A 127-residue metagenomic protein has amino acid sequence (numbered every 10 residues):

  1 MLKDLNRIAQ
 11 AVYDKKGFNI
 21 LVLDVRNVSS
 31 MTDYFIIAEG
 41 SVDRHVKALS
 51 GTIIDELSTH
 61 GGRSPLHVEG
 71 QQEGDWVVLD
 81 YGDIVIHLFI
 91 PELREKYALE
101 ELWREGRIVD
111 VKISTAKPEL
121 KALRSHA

Functional and structural regions predicted by a protein language model:
M1-M31, G40-V77, P91-L93, L99-A127: Polybasic/polar functional segments that serve as interface/processing modules
L79-Y81: Active-site beta-strand termini and strand-to-loop segments that position acidic
